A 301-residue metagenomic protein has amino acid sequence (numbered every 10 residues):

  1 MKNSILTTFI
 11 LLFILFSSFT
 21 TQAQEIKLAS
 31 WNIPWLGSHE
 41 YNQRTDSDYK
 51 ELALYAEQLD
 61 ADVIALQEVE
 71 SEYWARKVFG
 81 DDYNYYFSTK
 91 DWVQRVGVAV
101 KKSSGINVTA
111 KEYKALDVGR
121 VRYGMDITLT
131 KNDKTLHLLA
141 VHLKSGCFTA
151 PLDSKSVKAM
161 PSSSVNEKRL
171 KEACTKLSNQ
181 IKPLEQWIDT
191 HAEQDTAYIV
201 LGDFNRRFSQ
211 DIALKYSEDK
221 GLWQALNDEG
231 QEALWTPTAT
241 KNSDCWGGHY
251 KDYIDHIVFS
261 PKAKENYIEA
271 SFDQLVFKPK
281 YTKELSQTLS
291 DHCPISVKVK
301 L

Functional and structural regions predicted by a protein language model:
K2, T20-D81, K90-V93, K182 (+3 more regions): N-terminal, active-site-proximal structural segment of metallo-dependent hydrolase catalytic domains
T7-S17: Bacterial N-terminal signal peptides
E25-S38, T109-E112, T135-S145, S162-V165 (+1 more regions): Active-site-proximal beta-strand elements of phosphoester/diester hydrolases
I33-Y49, C147-T175: Acidic/histidine-rich helix-loop elements that form or flank divalent-metal/phosphate-binding sites at the catalytic
P34, E70, H142-K144, F204-R207: Catalytic metal-binding/acid-base residues of hydrolase active sites
G37-Q43, D60-L66, Y86, N166-L177 (+4 more regions): Second-shell loop/turn segments in exported
V63, Q67-F148: Structured beta-strand-rich core segments of catalytic domains in phosphoester-bond hydrolases
S104, T109, Q186-I199, F204-L301: Metal-dependent phosphoester-hydrolase catalytic domains
